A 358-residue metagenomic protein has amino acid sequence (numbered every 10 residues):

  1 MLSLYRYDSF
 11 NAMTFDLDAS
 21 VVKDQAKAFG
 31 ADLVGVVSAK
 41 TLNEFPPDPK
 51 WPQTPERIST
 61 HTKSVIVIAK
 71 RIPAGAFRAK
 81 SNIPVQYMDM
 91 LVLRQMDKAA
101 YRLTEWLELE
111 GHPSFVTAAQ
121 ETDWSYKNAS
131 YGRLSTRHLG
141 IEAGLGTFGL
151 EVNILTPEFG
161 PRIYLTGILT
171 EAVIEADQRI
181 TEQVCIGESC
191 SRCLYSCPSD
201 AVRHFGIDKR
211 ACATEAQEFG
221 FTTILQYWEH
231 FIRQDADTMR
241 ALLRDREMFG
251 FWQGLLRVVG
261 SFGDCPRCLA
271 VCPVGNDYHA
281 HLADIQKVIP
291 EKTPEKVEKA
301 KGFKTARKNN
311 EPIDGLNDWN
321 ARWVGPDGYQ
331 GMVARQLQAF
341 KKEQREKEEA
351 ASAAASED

Functional and structural regions predicted by a protein language model:
L2-M96: Non-catalytic, usually N-terminal nucleic-acid engagement modules in DNA/RNA processing proteins
P55, G302-F303: FAD-binding beta-loop-beta segment adjacent to the flavin cofactor pocket
F77-A79, I224, L282-I285, A355-D358: Short conserved micro-motifs at the rims of enzyme active sites and ligand-binding pockets
V85-Q86, L91-T293: Catalytic cores of enzyme domains
I224, E298-A300: Charge-rich, acidic-biased intrinsically disordered regions
I285-Q286, P290-V297, K342-A351, E357-D358: Compact disulfide-stabilized, cysteine-rich extracellular microdomains and processed peptide cores in secreted proteins
P290-E298, A306-G315: Short, C-terminally biased terminal segments at protein or domain edges
E311-E348: Long, compositionally biased charged/polar accessory segments in the mid-to-C-terminal portions of proteins
